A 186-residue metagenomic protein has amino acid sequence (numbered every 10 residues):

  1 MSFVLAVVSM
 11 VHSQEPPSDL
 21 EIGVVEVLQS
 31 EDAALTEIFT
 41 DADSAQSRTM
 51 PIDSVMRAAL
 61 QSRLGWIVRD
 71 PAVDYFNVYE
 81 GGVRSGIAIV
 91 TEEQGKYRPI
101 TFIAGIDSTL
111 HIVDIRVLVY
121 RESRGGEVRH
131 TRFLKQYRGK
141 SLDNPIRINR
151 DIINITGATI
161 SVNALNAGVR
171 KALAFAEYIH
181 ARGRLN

Functional and structural regions predicted by a protein language model:
M1-S9: Bacterial N-terminal signal peptides
Q14-I155, T159-N163, A167-N186: Flexible, solvent-exposed loop/hinge segments and secondary-structure transition points
